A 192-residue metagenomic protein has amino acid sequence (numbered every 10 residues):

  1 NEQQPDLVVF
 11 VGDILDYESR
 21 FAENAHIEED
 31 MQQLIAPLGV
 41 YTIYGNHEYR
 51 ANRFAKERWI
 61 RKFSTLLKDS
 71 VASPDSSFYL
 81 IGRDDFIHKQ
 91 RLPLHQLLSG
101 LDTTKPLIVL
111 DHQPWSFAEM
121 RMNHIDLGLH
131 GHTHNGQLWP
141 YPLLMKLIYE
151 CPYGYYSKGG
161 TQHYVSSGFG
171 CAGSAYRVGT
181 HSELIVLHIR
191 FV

Functional and structural regions predicted by a protein language model:
N1-V192: Soluble catalytic domains of enzymes that build or remodel membrane lipids, polysaccharides, and related
